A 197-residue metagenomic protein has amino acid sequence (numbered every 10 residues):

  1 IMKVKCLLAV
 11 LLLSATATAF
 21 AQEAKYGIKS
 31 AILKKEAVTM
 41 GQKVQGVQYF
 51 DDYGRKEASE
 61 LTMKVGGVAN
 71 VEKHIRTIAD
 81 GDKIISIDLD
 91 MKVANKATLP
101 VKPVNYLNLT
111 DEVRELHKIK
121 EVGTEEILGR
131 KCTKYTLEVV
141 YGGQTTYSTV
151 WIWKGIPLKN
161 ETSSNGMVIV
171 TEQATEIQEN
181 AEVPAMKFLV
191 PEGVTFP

Functional and structural regions predicted by a protein language model:
C6-A15: Sec-dependent N-terminal signal peptides
T16-A21: Sec/Tat signal peptide C-region and signal peptidase I cleavage site
E23-P197: Extended soluble regions of mature proteins
